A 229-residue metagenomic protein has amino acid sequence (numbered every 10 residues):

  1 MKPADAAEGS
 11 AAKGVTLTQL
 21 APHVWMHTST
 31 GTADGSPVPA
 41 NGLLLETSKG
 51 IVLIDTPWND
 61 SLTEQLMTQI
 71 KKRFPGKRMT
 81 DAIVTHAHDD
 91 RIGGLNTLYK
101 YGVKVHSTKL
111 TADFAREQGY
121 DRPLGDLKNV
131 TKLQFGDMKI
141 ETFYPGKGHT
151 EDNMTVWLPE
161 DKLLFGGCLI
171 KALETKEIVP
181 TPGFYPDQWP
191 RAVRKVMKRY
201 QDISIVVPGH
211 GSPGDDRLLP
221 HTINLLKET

Functional and structural regions predicted by a protein language model:
T16-L20, L45, V130-G136: Short acidic-hydrophobic surface loop/beta-edge motif
T18-T68, T155-C168: Conserved beta-strand hairpin/beta-sheet module of binuclear metal-dependent hydrolase folds, prominently
A21-P22, P39-A40, K100, K128 (+2 more regions): Extracytoplasmic
H23, L45, D55, I70 (+8 more regions): Divalent metal-coordination and catalytic microenvironments
M26-T28, L44, V52-I54, T80-V84 (+6 more regions): Structural recognition of the beta-strand scaffold that forms the well-ordered cores of secreted hydrolase catalytic
G31-D34, I51, W58-S61, A87-I92 (+6 more regions): Solvent-exposed loop/turn segments at secondary-structure junctions within structured extracellular/periplasmic domains
G50-V52, W58-N59, P145-N224: Metallo-beta-lactamase
T68-K132: Active-site HxH/HxHxD metal-binding segment of metal-dependent hydrolases
